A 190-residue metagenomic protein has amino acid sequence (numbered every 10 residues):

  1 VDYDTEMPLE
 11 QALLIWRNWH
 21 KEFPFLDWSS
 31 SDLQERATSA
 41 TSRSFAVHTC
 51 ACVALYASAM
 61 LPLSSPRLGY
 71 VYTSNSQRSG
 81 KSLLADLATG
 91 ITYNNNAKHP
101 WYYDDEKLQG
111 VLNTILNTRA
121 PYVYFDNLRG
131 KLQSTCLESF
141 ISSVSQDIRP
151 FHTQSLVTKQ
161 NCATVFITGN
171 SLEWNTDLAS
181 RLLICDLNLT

Functional and structural regions predicted by a protein language model:
V1-L9, L14-R17, K159-A163, L172 (+1 more regions): Phosphate-sensing "switch" segment of ASCE/P-loop ATPases
V1-R119: P-loop NTPase catalytic core of nucleic-acid-dependent motor ATPases
H48, L84, K107-L108, Y124 (+3 more regions): Helical mechanochemical/support elements of P-loop NTPase systems and associated helical scaffolds
C52, A88, L137, F166 (+1 more regions): Conserved RecA-like P-loop NTPase ATPase core
R67, N95-N96, R119-P121, Q146 (+2 more regions): Short glycine-/polar-rich loops that comprise or flank the Walker A/P-loop and associated switch/sensor motifs
L116, R149-T168: AAA+/SF3 P-loop NTPase mechanochemical coupling elements
A120-S142, S171-S180: Conserved AAA+/SF3 P-loop NTPase catalytic/coupling segment centered on the Walker-B
Q133-V157, L187: Conserved catalytic/switch belt of AAA+ P-loop NTPases
